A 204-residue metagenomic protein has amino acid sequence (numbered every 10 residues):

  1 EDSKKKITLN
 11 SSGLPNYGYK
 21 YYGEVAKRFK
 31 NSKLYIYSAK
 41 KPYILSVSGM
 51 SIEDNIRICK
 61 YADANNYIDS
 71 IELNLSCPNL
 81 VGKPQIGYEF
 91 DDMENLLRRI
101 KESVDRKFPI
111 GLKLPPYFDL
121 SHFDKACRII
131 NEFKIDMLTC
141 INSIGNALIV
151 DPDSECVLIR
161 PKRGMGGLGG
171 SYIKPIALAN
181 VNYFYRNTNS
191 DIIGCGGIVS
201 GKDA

Functional and structural regions predicted by a protein language model:
D2-D91: Active-site beta->alpha loop and helix N-cap motifs at the rims of alpha/beta catalytic domains
T8, N79-Y88, C127, N131-S190: Glycine/Thr-rich beta-alpha phosphate-binding loop at enzyme active sites
Y19-S38, Y88-L112, R160-I192: Alpha-helix-loop-beta-strand connector modules within alpha/beta enzyme cores
Y43-V47, D69-L73, I110-L114, L138-C140 (+1 more regions): Hydrophobic faces of well-ordered beta-strands that scaffold small-molecule active sites in alpha/beta enzyme cores
G49-S51, C77-N79, P116-F118, N142-I144 (+1 more regions): Active-site-proximal loop/turn and secondary-structure-junction residues that shape catalytic pockets, frequently
E53-N65, F118-F133, V181-S190, I198-A204: Catalytic cores of alpha/beta
A64-D69, R99-P109, E132-D136: Secondary-structure boundary elements
S171-P175, C195-A204: Recognition helices and adjacent regulatory flanks at domain boundaries
